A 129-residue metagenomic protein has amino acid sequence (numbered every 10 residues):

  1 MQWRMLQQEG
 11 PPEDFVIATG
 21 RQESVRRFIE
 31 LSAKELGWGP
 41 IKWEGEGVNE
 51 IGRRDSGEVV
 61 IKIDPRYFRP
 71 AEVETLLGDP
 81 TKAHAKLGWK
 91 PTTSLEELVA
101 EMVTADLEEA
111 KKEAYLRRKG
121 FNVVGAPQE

Functional and structural regions predicted by a protein language model:
M1-E129: C-terminal substrate-binding subdomain of Rossmann-fold SDR/epimerase-dehydratase oxidoreductases
